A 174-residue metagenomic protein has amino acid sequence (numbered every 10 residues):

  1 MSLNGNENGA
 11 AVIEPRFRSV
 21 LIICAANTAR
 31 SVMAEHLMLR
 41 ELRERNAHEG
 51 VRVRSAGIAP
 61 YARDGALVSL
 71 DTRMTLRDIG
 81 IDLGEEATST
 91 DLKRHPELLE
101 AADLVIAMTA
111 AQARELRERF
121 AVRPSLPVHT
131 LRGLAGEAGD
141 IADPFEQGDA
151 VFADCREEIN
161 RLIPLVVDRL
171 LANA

Functional and structural regions predicted by a protein language model:
S2-A174: Short polar/charged helix/loop
